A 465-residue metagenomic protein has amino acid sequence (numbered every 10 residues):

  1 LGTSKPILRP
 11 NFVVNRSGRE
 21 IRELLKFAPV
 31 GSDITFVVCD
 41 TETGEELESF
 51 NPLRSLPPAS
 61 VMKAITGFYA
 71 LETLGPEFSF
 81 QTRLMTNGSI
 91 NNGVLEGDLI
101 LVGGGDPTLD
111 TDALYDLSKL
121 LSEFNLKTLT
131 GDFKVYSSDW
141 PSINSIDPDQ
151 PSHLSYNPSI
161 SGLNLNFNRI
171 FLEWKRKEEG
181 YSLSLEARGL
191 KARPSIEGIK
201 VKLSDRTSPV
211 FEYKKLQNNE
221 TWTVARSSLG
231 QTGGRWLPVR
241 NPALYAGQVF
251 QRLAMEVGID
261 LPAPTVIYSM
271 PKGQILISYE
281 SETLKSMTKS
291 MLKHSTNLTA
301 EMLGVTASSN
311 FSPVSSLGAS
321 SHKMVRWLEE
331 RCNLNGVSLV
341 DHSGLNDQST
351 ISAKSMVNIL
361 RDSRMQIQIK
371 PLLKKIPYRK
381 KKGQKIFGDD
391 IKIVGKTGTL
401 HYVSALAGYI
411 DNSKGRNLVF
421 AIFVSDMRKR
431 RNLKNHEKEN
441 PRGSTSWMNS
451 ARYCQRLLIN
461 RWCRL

Functional and structural regions predicted by a protein language model:
G2-S55, Y115-F124: Beta-lactamase-like hydrolase cores
D33-T35, N92-N164, N168, S308-S355: Mid-domain, small-residue-enriched loop/turn segments at the edges of structured enzyme/sensor domains
G44, P58-P76, F133, L163 (+3 more regions): Active-site SXXK
L47-S49, E301-L465: Small-residue-rich helix-loop
E72-N87, P262-T265, I369-K370: Short, well-structured active-site flanking segments
S89-I90, T207-K215, S404-N412: Short, surface-exposed beta-strand/loop micro-motifs that present aromatic residues
K134-K200, Q348-D389: A conserved catalytic-loop motif detector
K200-K370: A small/polar active-site loop signature that marks catalytic segments
